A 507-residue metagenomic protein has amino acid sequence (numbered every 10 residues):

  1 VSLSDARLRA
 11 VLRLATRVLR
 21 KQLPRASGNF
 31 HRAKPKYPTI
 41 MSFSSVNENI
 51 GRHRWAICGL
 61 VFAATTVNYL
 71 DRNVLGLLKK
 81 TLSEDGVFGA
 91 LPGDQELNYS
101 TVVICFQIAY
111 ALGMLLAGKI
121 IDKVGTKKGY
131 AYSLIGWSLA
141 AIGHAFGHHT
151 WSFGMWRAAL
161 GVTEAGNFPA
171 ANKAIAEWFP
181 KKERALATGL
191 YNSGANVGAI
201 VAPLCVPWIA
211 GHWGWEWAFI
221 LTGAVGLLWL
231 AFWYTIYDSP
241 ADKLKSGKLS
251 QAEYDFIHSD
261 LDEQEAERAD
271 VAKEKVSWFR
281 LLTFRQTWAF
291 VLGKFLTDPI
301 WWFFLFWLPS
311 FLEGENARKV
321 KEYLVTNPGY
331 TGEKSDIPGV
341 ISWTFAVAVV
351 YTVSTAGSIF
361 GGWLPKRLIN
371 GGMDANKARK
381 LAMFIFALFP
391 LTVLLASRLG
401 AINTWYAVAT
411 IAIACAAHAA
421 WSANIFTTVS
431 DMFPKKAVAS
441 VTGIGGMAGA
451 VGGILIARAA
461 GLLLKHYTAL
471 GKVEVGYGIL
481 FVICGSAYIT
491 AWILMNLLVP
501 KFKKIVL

Functional and structural regions predicted by a protein language model:
N73, Q107-L115, A199-I200, Y351-I359 (+2 more regions): Residue-level signature of mid-helix packing/kink "hotspots" within the transmembrane helices of 12-pass Major
L75-G76, F284-I359, S422, F426 (+1 more regions): Extracytoplasmic gate region of multi-pass secondary transporters
L78-L112: Extracellular/periplasmic helix-loop-helix junction of adjacent transmembrane segments in MFS-like secondary
L112-H148: Conserved MFS/SLC helix-loop-helix module at the cytosolic interface between two early adjacent transmembrane helices
G125, F146-W151, T163, P180 (+1 more regions): Helix-breaking motifs and short loop linkers at transmembrane-helix boundaries and internal kinks in secondary membrane
I135-H148, F384-A401: C-terminal ends and interior cores of transmembrane alpha-helices in multi-pass membrane transporters/permeases
W156-G194: Cytoplasmic helix-loop-helix junction between adjacent transmembrane helices in 12-TM secondary transporters
N196-Y237: Helix-loop-helix hairpin linking two adjacent transmembrane segments in secondary transporters
